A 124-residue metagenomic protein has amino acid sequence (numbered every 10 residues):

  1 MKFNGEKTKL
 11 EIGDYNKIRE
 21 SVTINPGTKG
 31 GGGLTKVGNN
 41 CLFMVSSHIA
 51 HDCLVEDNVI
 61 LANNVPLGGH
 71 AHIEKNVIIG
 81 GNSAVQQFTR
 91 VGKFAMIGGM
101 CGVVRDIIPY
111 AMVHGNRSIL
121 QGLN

Functional and structural regions predicted by a protein language model:
M1-H114: Structural signal for interior beta-strand "rungs" in well-ordered beta-sheet cores of soluble enzyme domains
A111-V113, R117-N124: SDR active-site lid
